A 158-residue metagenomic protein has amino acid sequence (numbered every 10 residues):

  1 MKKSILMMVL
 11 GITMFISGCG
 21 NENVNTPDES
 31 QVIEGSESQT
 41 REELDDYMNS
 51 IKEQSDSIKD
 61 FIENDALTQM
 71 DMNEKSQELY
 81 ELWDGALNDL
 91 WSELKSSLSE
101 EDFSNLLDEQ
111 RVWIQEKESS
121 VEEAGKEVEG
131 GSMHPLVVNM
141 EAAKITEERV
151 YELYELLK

Functional and structural regions predicted by a protein language model:
M1-V24: Sec-dependent N-terminal signal peptides of Gram-positive bacterial secreted proteins and lipoproteins
G20-K158: N-terminal alpha-helical modules
